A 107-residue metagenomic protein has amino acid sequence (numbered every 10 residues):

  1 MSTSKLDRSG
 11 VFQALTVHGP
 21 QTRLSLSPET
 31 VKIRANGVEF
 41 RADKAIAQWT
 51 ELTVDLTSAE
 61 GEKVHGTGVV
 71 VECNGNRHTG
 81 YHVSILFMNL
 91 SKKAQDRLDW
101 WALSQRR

Functional and structural regions predicted by a protein language model:
M1-A35, D99-R107: N-terminal helix initiation/capping motif
K5, G10-F12, I46, G80-W100: Short solvent-exposed strand/turn elements
Q13-G19, W49-K63: Short conserved beta-strand and strand-loop elements enriched in small hydrophobics with frequent Asp/Gly
P28, H65-C73: Short beta-strand-centered aromatic/proline hotspots
K32, S58, V70-E72, N89: A residue-level detector for short acidic-glycine micro-motifs
V38-A42, N74-F87: Short, solvent-exposed secondary-structure boundary/capping segments
W49-T57, Q95-R106: Extended Gly/Ser/Thr-rich low-complexity repeat segments, especially those forming or decorating extracellular
